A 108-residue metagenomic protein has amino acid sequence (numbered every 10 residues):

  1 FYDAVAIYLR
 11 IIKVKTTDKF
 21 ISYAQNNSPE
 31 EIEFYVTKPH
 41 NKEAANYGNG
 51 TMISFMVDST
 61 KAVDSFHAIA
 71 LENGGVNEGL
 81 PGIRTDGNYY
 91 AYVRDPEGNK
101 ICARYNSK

Functional and structural regions predicted by a protein language model:
F1-I32: Core segments of cupin and vicinal oxygen chelate
F1-V5, F66-L71: Short amphipathic alpha-helices in soluble, non-transmembrane regions that often serve as interface/regulatory elements
T16-D18, P29, N46-G50, D86: Short, solvent-exposed coil/turn segments
Y23-Q25, V36, F55, V93: Short beta-strand element of the conserved SAM-dependent methyltransferase core
N26, K42-A45: Short secondary-structure boundary/capping segments
I32-P39: Conserved, structured core segments of small domains
A44-I69, Y89-R94: Vicinal oxygen chelate
H67, L71-K108: Vicinal oxygen chelate
